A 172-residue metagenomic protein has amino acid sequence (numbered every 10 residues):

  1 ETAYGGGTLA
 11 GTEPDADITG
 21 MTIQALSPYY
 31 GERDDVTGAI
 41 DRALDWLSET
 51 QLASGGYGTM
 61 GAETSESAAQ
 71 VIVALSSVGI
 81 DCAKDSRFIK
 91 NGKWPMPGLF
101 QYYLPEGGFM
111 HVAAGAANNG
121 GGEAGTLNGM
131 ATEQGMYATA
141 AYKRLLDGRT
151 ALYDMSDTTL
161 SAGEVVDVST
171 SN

Functional and structural regions predicted by a protein language model:
E1-D41, L52-G92, L104, G108-D147: An alpha-helical repeat/solenoid feature that recognizes helix-turn-helix modules
T150-N172: Intrinsically disordered, low-complexity repeat and linker tracts
